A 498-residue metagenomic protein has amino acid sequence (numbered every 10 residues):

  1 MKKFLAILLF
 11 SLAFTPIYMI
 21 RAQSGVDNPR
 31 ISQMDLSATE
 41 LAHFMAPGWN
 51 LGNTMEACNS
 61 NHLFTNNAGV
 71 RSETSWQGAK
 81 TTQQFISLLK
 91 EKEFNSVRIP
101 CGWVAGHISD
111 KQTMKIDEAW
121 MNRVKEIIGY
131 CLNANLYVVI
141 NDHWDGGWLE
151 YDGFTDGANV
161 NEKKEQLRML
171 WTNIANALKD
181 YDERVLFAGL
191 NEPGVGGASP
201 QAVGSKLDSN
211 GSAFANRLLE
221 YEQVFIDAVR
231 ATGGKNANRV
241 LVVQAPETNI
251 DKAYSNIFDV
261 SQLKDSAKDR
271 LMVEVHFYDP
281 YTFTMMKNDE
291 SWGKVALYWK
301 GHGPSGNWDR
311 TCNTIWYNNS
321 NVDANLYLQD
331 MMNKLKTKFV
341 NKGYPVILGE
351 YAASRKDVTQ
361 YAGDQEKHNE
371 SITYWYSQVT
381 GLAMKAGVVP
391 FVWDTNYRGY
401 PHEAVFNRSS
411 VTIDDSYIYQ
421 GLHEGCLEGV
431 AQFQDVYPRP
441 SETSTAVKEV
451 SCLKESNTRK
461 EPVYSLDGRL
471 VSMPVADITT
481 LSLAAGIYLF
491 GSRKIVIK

Functional and structural regions predicted by a protein language model:
M1-Q23: Bacterial Sec-dependent N-terminal signal peptides
I20-L36, Q434-L453: Low-complexity, Pro/Thr/Ser/Gly/Ala-rich linker/spacer regions in secreted, extracellular modular proteins
P29-V240, A245-P246, I250-A253, T395 (+2 more regions): Active-site mouth of glycoside hydrolases
L51-T81, S109-I116, N159, T282-N325 (+1 more regions): Acidic/histidine-rich helix-loop elements that form or flank divalent-metal/phosphate-binding sites at the catalytic
K90, L132, V340, T380 (+1 more regions): Anion (oxyanion) recognition and catalysis
N161-N318, V322, N333-S354, K385-A386: Active-site region of glycoside hydrolase catalytic domains
V358-V447: Aromatic-rich peripheral "rim/lid" segments of glycoside hydrolase catalytic domains that contact and position glycan
A446-K498: C-terminal outer-membrane/trafficking sorting elements
